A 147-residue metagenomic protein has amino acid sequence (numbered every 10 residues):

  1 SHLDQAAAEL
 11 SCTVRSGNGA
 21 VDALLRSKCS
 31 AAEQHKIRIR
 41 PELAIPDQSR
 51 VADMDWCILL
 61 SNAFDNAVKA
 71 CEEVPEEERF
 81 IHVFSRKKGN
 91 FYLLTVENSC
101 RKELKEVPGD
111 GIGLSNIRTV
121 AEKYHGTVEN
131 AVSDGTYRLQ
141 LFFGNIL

Functional and structural regions predicted by a protein language model:
Q5, G17-H35: Short beta-to-alpha transition helix within the HATPase_c
T13, R38-L59, P108: Conserved short strand/loop->alpha-helix "switch" segment adjacent to the catalytic nucleotide/phosphoryl-transfer site
P41-D47, K87, N98-C100, V132: Heptad-repeat coiled-coil segments of the DHp/HisKA dimerization-phosphoacceptor module
D53-E76: Conserved ATP-binding N-box helix of the HATPase_c
K69, E73, K87-T119, F143: Glycine-rich/acidic phosphate-handling loop/turn and adjacent ATP-lid/helix of nucleotide-binding kinase/ATPase domains
E78-N90: Short beta-strand/loop element within the Bergerat-fold HATPase_c
H125-Q140: Glycine-rich ATP-binding loops of the HATPase_c
Q140-L147: C-terminal beta-strand of the catalytic ATP-binding
